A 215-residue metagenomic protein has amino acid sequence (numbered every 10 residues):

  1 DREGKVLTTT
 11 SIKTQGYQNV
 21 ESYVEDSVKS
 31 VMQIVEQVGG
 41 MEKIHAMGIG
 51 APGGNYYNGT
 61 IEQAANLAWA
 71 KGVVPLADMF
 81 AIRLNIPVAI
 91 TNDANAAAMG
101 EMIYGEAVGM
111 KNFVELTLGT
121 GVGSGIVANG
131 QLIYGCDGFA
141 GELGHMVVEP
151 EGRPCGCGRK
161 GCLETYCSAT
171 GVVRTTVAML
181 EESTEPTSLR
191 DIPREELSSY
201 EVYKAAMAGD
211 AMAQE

Functional and structural regions predicted by a protein language model:
D1-L7, E115-L132: Gly/Thr-rich phosphate-binding beta-strand-loop-beta motif of the actin/hexokinase/Hsp70
T9-I12, C136: Short hydrophobic alpha-helix segments
I12, I49, V172: Residue-level signal for inorganic ion chemistry
Q15-V28, E36, K43-M47, G53-N112: Glycine-rich phosphate-binding loop and adjoining helix at the ATP-binding site of ATP-dependent phosphoryl-transfer
K43-G48, F113-T117, G123, G156: Short glycine-aspartate micro-motif
I90-A94, V148-T184: Glycine-rich phosphate-binding loop plus the immediately following alpha-helix
F139-E142: Structural signature of FAD isoalloxazine-binding scaffolds in flavoprotein oxidoreductases
Y166-E215: A mobile "lid/hinge" subdomain adjacent to the ATP/sugar-phosphate binding pocket shared across diverse ATP-dependent
